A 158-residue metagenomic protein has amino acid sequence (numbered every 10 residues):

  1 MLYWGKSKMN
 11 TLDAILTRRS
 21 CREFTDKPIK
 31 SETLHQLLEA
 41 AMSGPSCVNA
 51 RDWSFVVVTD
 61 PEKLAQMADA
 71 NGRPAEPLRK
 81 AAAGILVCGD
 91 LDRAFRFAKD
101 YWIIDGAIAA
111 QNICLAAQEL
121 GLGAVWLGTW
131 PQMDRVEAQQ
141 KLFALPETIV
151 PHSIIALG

Functional and structural regions predicted by a protein language model:
L2-A83, G89: N-terminal amphipathic, basic helical "cap/leader" segment at the start of enzyme domains
T33, D60, V136-A138, F143: Short Asp/Glu-rich motifs
A41-M42, I85, A94-K141, I155: Small-aliphatic-rich amphipathic alpha-helix that forms the alpha element of a beta-alpha
A50-D52, L78-A83, Y101, I108 (+2 more regions): Short connector loops at helix/strand junctions that flank enzyme active sites, especially segments positioning acidic
V58-D60, W130, G158: Short loop/turn motifs enriched for small/polar and acidic residues
A75-G84, Q140-G158: A glycine-rich helix N-cap at a beta->alpha junction
